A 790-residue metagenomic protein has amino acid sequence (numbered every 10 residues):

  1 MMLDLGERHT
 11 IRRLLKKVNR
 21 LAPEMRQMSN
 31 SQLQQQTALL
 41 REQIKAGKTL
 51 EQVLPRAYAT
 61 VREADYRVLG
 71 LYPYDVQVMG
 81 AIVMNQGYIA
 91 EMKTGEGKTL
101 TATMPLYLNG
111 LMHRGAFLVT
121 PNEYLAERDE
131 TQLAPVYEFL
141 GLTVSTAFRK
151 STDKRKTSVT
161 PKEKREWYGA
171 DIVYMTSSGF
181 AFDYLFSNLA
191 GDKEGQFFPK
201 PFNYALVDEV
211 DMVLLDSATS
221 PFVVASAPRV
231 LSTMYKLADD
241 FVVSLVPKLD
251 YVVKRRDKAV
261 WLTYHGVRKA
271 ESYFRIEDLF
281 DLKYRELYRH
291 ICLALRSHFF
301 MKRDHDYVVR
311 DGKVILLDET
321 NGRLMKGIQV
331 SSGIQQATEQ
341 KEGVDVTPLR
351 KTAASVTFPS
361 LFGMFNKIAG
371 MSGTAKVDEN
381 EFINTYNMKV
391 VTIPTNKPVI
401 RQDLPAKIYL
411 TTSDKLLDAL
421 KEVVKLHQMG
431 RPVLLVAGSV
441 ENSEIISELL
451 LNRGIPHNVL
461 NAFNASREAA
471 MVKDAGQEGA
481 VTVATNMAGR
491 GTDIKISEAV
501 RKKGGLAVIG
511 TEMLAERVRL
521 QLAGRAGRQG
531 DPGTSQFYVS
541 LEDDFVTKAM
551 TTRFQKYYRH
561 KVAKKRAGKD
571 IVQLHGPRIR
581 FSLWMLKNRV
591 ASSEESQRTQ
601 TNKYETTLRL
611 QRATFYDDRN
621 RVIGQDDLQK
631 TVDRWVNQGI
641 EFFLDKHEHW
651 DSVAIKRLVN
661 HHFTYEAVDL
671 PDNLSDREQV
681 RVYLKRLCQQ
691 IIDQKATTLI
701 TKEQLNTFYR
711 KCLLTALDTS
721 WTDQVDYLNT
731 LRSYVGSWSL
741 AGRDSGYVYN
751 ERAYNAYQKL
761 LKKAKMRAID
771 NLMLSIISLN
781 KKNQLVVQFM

Functional and structural regions predicted by a protein language model:
M1-R566, K587, S593, R598 (+4 more regions): Conserved P-loop NTPase motor core
I315, L324-G327, F545, A549-M790: Extended, charged helical/alpha-beta scaffold domains that provide interaction surfaces
